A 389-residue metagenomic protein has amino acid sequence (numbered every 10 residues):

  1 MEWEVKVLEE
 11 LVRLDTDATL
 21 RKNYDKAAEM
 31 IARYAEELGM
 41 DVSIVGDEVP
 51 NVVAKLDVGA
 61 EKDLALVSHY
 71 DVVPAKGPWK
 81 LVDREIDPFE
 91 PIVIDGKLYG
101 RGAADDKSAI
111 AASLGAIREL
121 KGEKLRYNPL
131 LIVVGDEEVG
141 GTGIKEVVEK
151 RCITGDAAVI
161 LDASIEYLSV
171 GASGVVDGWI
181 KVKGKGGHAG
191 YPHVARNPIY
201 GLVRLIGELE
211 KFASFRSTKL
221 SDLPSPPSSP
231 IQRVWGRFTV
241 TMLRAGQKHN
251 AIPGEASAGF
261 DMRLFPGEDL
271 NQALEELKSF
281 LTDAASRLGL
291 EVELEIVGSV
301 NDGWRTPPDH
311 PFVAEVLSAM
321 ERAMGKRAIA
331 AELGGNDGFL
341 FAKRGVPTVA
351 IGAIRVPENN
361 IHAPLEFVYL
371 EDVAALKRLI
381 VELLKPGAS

Functional and structural regions predicted by a protein language model:
M1-P78, V82, E255-G259, A273-E276 (+1 more regions): N-terminal helical capping/dimerization or prosegment-like subdomains of hydrolases acting on amide or phosphate bonds
S43, K211-V234, T239, E291-S389: An extended, acidic, His-containing surface patch that forms the Zn2+-binding/catalytic region of metallohydrolases
D63-L130, E371: Active-site metal-coordination/substrate-binding segment of hydrolases, especially metallo-dependent peptidases
Y70-V73, K97, I132-G140, L161-E166 (+2 more regions): Acidic, glycine-rich active-site loops and adjacent beta-strand->loop/helix elements that engage anionic groups
D106-D177, A388-S389: Acidic/histidine-rich catalytic neighborhood of metal-dependent amide-processing enzymes
D156, D162, L168-G201, E268-M320: Metal-dependent peptidase/peptidase-like ectodomains
G171, K248-G254: Short, solvent-exposed beta-strand/turn "edge" segments of beta-rich domains on protein surfaces
A189-L243, A251-I252, P266-V292: Acidic-enriched catalytic cores of C-N bond-cleaving enzymes acting on peptides and small amides
